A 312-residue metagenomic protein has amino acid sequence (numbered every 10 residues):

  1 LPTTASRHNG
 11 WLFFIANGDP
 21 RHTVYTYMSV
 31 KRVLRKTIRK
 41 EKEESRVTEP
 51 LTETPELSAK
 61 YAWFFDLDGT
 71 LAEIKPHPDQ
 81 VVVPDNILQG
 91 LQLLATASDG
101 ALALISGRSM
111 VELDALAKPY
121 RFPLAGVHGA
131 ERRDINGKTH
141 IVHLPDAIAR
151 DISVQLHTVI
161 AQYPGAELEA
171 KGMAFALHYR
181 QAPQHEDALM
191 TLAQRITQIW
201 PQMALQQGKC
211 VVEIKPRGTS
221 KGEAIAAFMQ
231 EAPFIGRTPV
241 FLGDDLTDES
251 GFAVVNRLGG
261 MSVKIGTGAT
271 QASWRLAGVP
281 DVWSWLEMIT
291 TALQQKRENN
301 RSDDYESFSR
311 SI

Functional and structural regions predicted by a protein language model:
A5-S6, W11: Targeting/processing segments of secretory and organellar proteins
L34, I38, E44-R46, S58 (+3 more regions): Mg2+-dependent phosphoryl-transfer enzymes with acidic/Ser/Thr/Gly-rich catalytic loops
K60-P76: Asp-based phosphoryl-transfer active-site loop
V82-K171: Active-site phosphate-binding/coordination module
R108-A125, H185-A204: Substrate-recognition/cap helix-loop segment adjacent to the acidic, metal-dependent catalytic center of Asp-based
V127, R133-V154, Q206-G236: Substrate-recognition "cap/lid" segment bordering the active-site pocket of phosphatases
E167-P183, A204-K215: Charged, glycine-interspersed solvent-exposed loop segments at helix/strand-loop junctions that cap or gate access
